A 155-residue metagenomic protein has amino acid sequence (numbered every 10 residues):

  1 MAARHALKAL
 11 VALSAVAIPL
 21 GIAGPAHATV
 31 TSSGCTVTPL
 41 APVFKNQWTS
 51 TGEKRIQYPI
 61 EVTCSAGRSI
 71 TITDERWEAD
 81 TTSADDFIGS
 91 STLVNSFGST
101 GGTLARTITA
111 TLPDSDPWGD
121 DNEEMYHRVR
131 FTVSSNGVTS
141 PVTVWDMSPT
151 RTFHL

Functional and structural regions predicted by a protein language model:
M1-A28: Secretory targeting and sorting signals
A28-L155: Post-signal peptide N-terminal regions of Sec-secreted extracellular proteins
